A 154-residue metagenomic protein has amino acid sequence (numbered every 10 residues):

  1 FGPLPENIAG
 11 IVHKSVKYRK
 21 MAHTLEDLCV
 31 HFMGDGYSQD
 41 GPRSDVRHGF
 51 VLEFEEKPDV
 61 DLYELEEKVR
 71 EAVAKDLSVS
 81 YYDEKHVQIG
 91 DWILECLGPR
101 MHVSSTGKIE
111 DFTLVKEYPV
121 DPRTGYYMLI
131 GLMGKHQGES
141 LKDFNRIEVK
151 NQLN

Functional and structural regions predicted by a protein language model:
F1-N154: Active-/binding-site microenvironments in catalytic and ligand-binding cores
